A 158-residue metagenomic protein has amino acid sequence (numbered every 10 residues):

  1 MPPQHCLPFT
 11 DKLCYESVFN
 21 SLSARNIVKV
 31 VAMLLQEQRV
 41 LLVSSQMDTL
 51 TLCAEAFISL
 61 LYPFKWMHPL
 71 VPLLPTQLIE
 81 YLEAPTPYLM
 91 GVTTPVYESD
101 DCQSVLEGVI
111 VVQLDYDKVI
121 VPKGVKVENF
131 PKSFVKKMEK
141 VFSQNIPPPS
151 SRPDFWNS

Functional and structural regions predicted by a protein language model:
M1-S158: Acidic, Ser/Thr/Pro/Gly-enriched alpha-helical scaffold modules and adjacent low-complexity linkers in large eukaryotic
